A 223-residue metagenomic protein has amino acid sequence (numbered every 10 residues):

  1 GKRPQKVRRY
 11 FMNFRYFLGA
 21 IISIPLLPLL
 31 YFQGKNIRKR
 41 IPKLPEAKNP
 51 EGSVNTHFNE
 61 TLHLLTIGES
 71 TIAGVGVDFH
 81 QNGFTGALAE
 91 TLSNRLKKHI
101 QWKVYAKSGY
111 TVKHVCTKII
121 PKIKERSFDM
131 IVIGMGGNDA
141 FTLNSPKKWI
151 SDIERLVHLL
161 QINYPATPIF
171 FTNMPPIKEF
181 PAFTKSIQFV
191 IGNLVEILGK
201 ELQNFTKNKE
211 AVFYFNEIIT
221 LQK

Functional and structural regions predicted by a protein language model:
G1-L65: N-terminal secretory targeting modules
H63-L65, T71-S151: Conserved SGNH/GDSL esterase-like catalytic core that processes O-acyl groups on lipids and polysaccharides
G134, T172-N173: Alpha/beta-hydrolase-fold catalytic nucleophile elbow
A140, K178-A182, Q222-K223: Short acidic/His/Gly/Ser-rich catalytic and metal-binding motifs that mark active-site loops of diverse hydrolases
I153-V157, G199: Generic structural signal for well-ordered alpha-helices, preferentially at hydrophobic/aromatic core positions
Y164-P168: A short helix->loop->beta-strand "cap" motif at the edges of active sites that frequently abuts
E179-N216: Substrate-gating cap/lid alpha-helix
